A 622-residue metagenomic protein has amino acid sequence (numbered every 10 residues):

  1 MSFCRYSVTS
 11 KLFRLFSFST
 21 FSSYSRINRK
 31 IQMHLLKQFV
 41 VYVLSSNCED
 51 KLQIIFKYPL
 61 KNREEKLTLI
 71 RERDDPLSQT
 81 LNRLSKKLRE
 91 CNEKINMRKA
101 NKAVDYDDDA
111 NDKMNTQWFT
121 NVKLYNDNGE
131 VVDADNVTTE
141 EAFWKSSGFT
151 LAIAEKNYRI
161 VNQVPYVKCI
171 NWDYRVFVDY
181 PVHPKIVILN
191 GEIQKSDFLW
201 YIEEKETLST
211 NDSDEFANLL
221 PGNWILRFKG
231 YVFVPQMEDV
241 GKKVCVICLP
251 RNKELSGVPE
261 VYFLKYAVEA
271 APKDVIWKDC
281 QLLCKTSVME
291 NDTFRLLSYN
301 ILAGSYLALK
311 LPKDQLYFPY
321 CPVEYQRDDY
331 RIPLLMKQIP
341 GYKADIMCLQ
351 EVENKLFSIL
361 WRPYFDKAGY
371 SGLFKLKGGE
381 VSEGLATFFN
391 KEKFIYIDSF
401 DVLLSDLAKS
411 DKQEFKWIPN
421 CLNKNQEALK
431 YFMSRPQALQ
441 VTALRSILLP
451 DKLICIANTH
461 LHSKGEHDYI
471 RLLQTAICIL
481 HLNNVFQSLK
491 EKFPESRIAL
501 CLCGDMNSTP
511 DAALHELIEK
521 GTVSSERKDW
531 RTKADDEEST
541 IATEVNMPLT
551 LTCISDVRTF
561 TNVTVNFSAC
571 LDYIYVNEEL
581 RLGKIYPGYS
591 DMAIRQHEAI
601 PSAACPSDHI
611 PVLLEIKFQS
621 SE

Functional and structural regions predicted by a protein language model:
S2-D292: Ser/Thr/Pro/Gly-rich low-complexity disordered regions
F3-C4, S434, A443-L444, A476 (+2 more regions): Metal-dependent phosphoester-hydrolase catalytic domains
I160-S196, W224-G230, P259, A270-L296 (+10 more regions): Eukaryotic beta-rich interaction modules
F177, P181, K243, Y330 (+10 more regions): Acidic, Ser/Thr-rich intrinsically disordered and amphipathic helical segments
D274-T293, Y299, K337-P340, I346-H462 (+3 more regions): Structured beta-strand-rich core segments of catalytic domains in phosphoester-bond hydrolases
I301, V352, L461, G504-M506 (+1 more regions): Active-site metal-binding loops of divalent metal-dependent hydrolases
L302-D329, S405, S410-W417, Y431-F432 (+1 more regions): Acidic/histidine-rich helix-loop elements that form or flank divalent-metal/phosphate-binding sites at the catalytic
N354-F357, S382, S463-H467, N507-A512 (+1 more regions): Active-site environment of divalent metal-dependent phosphoester hydrolases
